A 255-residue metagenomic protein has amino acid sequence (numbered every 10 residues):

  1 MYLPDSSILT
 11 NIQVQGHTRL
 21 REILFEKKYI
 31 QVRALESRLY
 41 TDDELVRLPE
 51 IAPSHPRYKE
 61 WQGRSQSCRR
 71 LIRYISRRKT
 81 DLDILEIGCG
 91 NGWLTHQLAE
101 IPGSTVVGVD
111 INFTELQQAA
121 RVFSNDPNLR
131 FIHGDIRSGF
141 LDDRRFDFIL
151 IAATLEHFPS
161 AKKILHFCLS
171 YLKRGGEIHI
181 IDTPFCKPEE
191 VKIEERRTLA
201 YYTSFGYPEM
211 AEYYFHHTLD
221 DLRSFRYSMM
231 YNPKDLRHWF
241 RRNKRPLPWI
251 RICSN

Functional and structural regions predicted by a protein language model:
M1-P4, L9, V14-A52: N-terminal, positively charged/glycine-rich alpha-helical extensions of SAM-dependent methyltransferases
E60-T80: Conserved alpha-helix/loop element of class I SAM-dependent methyltransferases that forms part of the SAM/SAH-binding
G88-G90: Class I SAM-dependent methyltransferase "Motif I" SAM/SAH-binding loop
W93-S138: Class I SAM-dependent methyltransferase SAM/SAH-binding core
L150: A conserved beta-strand element that flanks and buttresses the S-adenosyl-L-methionine
F158-C168: A short, conserved alpha-helix within the catalytic core of class I
H179-Y202: Conserved class I S-adenosyl-L-methionine
M210-M230: Short alpha-helix
